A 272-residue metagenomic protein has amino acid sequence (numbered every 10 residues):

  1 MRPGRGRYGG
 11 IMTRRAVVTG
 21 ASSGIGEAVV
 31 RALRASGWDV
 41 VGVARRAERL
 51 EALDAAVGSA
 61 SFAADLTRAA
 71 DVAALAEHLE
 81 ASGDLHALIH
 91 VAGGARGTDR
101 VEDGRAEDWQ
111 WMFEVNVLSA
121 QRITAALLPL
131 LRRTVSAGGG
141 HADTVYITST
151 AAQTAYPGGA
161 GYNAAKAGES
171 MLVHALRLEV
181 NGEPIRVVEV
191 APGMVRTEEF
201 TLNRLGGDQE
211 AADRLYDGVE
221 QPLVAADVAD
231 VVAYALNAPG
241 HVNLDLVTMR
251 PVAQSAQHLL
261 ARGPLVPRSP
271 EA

Functional and structural regions predicted by a protein language model:
S22-S23: Conserved glycine-rich cofactor-binding loop
S36-E51: Conserved glycine-rich Rossmann-like NAD(P)H-binding loop of the short-chain dehydrogenase/reductase
D99-V101, R105-W111: Substrate-binding pocket helix/loop in short-chain dehydrogenase/reductase
T124, A165-G168: Active-site helix of classical SDR
S149: Residue(s) in the substrate-gating loop at a strand-loop-helix junction that position the organic substrate next
T154, A175-I185: Active-site-adjacent segment of SDR/Rossmann-fold oxidoreductases
E189-V190, Q209-H258, R262: C-terminal helical subdomain
